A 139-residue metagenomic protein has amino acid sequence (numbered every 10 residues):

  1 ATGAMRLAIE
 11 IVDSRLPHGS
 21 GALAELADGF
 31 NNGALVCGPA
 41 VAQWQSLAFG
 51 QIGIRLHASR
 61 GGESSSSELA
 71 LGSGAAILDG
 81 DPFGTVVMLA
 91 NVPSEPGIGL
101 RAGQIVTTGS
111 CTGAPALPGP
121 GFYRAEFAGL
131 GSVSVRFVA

Functional and structural regions predicted by a protein language model:
A1-D81, V86, E95, S132-A139: Catalytic-core "active-site belt" of small-molecule-metabolizing enzymes, emphasizing His/Asp/Glu-rich regions
D28-V41, I105-R124: A broadly tuned preference for mixed-charge, low-complexity surface segments
T85-P118: A conserved acidic, glycine/proline-rich C-terminal tail/linker
P115-A139: Charged, cofactor-coupling segments
